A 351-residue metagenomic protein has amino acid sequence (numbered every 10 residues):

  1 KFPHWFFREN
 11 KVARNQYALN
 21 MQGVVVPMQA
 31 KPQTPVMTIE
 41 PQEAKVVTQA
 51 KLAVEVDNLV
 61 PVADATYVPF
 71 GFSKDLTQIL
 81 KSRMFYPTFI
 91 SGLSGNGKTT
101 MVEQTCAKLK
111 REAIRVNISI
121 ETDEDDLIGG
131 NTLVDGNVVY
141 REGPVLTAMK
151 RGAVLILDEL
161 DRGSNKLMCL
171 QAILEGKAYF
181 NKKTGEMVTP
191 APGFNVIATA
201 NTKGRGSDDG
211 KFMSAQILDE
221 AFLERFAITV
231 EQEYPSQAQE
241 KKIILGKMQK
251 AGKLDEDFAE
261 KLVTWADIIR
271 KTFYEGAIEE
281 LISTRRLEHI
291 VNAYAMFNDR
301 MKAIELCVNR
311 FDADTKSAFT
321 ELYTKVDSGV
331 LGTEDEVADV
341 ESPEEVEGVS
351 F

Functional and structural regions predicted by a protein language model:
K11-R14, M21-G23, P27-F351: C-terminal regulatory/interaction module of P-loop NTP-utilizing enzymes
